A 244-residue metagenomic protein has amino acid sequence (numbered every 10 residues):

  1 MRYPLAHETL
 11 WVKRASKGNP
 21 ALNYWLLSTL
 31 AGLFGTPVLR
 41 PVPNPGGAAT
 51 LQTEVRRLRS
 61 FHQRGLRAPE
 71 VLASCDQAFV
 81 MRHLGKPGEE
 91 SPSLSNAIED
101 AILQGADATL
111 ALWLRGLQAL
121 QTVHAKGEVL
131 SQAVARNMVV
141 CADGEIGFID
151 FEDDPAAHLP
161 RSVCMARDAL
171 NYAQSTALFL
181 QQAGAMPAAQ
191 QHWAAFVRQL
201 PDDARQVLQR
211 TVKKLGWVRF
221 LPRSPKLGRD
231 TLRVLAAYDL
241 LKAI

Functional and structural regions predicted by a protein language model:
M1-T50: ATP-binding glycine-rich loop module of kinase domains
K17, K86, I146, D153-A157: Activation segment
G32, P45-L51, R56-H62, L66-L112: Conserved structural core of kinase catalytic domains
F61, A119-V123: Conserved hydrophobic alpha-helix
A125-A135: Catalytic-loop of the protein kinase fold
N137-F148: Conserved protein kinase catalytic/activation segment
C141, F151-I244: C-lobe/activation-segment region of protein kinase-like
